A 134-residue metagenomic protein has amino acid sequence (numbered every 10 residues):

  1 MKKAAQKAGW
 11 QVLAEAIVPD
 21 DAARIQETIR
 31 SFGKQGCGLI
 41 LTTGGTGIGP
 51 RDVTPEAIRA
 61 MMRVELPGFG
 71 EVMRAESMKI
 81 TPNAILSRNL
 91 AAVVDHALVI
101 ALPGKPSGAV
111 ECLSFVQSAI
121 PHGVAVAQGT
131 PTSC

Functional and structural regions predicted by a protein language model:
M1-C134: Non-catalytic beta/alpha edge segments that cap or flank active sites
